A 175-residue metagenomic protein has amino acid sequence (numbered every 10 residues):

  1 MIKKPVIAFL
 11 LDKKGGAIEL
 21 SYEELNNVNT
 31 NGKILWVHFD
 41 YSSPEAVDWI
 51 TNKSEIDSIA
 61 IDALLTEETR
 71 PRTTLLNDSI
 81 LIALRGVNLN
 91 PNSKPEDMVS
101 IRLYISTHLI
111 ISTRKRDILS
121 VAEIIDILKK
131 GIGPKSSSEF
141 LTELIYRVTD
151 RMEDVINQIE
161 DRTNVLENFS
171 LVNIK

Functional and structural regions predicted by a protein language model:
M1-K175: Peripheral, non-transmembrane regulatory/ligand-interaction domains of membrane transport proteins
